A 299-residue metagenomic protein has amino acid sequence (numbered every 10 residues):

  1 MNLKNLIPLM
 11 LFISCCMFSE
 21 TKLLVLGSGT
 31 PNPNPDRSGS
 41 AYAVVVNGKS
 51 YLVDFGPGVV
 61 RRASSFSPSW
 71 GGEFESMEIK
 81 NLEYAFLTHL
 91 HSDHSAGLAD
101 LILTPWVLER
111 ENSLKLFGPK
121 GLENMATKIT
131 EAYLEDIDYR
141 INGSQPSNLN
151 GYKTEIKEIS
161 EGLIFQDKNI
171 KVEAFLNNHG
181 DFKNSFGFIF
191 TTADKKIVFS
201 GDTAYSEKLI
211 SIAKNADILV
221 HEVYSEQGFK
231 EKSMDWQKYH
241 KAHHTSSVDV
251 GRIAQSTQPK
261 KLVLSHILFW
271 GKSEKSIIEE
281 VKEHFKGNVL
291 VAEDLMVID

Functional and structural regions predicted by a protein language model:
M1-I7: Bacterial N-terminal signal peptides that target proteins for export
I13-F18: N-terminal signal peptide c-region/cleavage motif recognized by signal peptidases
S19-V198, A204, S276-D299: Binuclear metal-dependent hydrolase catalytic cores
G187, K196, A204-M296: Cap/insert and terminal regions of metallo-dependent hydrolase folds
